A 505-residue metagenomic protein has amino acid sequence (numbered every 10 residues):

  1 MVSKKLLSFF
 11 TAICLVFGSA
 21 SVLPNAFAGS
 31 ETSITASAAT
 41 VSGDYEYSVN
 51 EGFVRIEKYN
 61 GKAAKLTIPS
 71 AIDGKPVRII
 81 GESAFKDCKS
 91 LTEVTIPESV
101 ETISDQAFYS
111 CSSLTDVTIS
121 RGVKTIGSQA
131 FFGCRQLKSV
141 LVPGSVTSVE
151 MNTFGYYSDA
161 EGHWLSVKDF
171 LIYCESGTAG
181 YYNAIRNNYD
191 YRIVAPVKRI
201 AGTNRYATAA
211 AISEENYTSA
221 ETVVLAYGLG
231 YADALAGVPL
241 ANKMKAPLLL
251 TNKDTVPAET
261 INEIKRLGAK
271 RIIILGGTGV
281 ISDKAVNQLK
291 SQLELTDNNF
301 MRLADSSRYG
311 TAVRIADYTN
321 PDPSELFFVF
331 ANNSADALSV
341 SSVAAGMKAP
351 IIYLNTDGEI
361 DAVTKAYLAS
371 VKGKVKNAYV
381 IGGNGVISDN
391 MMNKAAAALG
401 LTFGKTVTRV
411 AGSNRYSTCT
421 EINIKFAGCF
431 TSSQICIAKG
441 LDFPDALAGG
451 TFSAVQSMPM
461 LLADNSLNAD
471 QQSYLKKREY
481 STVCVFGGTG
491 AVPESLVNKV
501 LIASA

Functional and structural regions predicted by a protein language model:
V2-F27: Sec-dependent N-terminal signal peptides of Gram-positive bacterial secreted proteins and lipoproteins
S19-V41: Sec-dependent signal peptide cleavage junction
S21-P24, D44-G52, G61-I79, K89-T102 (+4 more regions): Structural signature of tandem-repeat unit edges
R55-I56: Conserved functional micro-motifs across diverse proteins
E82-A84, S104-A107, G127-F132, N152-T153: Consensus positions within tandem repeat domains that build extended binding/scaffold surfaces
F132, V140-E175, S213-V224, N320-E325 (+1 more regions): Long, low-complexity, intrinsically disordered polar/charged segments
Y181-R186, N287-Q288: Short loop/helix-cap segments at secondary-structure boundaries that form the rim of catalytic
I193-A505: Extracellular glycan-binding segments that recognize GlcNAc-based cell-wall polysaccharides
